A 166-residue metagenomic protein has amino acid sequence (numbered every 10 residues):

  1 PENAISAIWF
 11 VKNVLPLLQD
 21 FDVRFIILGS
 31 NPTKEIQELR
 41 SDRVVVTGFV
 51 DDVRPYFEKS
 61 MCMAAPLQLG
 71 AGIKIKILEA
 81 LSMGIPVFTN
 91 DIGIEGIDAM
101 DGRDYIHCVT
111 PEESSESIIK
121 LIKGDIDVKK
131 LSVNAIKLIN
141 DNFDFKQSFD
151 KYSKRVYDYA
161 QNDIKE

Functional and structural regions predicted by a protein language model:
P1-E58: Conserved catalytic-core segment of nucleotide-activated headgroup transferases in glycan assembly
A7-V11, F25, A80, S114 (+1 more regions): A structural motif in glycosyltransferase catalytic domains
D51, Q68-G70, P86, I92-E95 (+1 more regions): Flexible glycine-rich beta->alpha loop in the catalytic core of nucleotide-sugar glycosyltransferases
E58-G72, M83-P86: Acidic donor-binding loop of glycosyltransferase active sites
K76-E79, P86-N90: Short hydrophobic beta-strand element within catalytic cores of glycosyltransferases and related nucleotide-activated
D91-H107: Short acidic/histidine- and often glycine-rich active-site loop of Leloir-type glycosyltransferases that engages
Y105-E112, K120-I126: Conserved acidic donor-binding segment of nucleotide-sugar-dependent glycosyltransferases
D127-N142, S148-K154: A short, well-ordered alpha-helix in the C-terminal region of glycosyltransferases
